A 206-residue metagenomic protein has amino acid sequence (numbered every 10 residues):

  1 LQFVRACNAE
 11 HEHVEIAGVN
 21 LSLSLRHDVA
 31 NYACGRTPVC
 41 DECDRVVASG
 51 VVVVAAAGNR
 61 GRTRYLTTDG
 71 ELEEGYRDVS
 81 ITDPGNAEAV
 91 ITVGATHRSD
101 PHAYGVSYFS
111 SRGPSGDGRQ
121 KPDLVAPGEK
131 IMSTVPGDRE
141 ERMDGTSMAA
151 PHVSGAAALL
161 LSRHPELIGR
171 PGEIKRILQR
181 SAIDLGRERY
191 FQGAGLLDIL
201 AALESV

Functional and structural regions predicted by a protein language model:
L1-N86, G116-R119, T134-A150, F191: Substrate-binding/access-modulating region of protease and related hydrolase catalytic domains
Q2, D41-R45, A55, I91 (+5 more regions): Solvent-exposed, polar/charged alpha-helical surfaces in well-ordered, non-transmembrane soluble domains, broadly
A9, A17-V19, G128-Y190: Hydrolase catalytic cores
S24-R26, A57-R62, T96-S99, E129-K130 (+1 more regions): Acidic, glycine-rich active-site loops and adjacent beta-strand->loop/helix elements that engage anionic groups
G58, I199-V206: Secreted peptidase-domain scaffold signal
Y76-A158, A201: Extracellular S/T/G-rich loop segment that most often corresponds to the catalytic His/Ser-adjacent loop
N86, R180, E204: Phosphate-coordinating loops and pocket residues in cytosolic domains that bind phosphorylated ligands
Q192-L196: Zinc-dependent metallohydrolase catalytic domains
